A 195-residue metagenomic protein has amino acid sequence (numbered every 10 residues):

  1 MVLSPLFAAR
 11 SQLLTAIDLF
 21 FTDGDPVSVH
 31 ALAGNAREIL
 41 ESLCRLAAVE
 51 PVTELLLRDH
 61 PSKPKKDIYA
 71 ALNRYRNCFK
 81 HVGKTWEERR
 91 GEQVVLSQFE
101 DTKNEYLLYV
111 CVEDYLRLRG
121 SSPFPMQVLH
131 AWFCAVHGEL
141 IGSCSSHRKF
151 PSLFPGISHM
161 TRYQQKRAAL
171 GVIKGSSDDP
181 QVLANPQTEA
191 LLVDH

Functional and structural regions predicted by a protein language model:
M1-P26, P51: Charged alpha-helical initiation segments
A8, S28, L32, I68-A71 (+1 more regions): Residue-level detector of well-ordered alpha-helical segments, enriched for hydrophobic/aromatic packing positions
A9, L13-A16, L43, L72-Y75 (+1 more regions): Amphipathic alpha-helices that form helix-helix packing interfaces
T22, I39-L46, Y75-T85: Amphipathic alpha-helical interaction surfaces
P26-T53: Short, contiguous, well-structured surface segments enriched in hydrophobic/aromatic residues
A48-K65: Short, charged amphipathic alpha-helical segments flanked by flexible coils
H60-Q164: Long, charged low-complexity segments
I157-H195: Extreme N-terminal leader/anchor segments
